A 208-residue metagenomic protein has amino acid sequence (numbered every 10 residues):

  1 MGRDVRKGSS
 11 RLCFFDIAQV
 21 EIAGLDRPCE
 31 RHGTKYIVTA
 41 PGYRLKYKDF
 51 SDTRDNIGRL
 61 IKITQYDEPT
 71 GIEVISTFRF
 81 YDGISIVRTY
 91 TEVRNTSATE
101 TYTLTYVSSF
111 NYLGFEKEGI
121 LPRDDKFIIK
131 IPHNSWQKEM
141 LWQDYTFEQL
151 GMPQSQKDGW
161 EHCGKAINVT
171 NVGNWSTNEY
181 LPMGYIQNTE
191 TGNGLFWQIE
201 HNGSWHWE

Functional and structural regions predicted by a protein language model:
M1-E208: Polysaccharide-binding surfaces and accessory modules of carbohydrate-active proteins
